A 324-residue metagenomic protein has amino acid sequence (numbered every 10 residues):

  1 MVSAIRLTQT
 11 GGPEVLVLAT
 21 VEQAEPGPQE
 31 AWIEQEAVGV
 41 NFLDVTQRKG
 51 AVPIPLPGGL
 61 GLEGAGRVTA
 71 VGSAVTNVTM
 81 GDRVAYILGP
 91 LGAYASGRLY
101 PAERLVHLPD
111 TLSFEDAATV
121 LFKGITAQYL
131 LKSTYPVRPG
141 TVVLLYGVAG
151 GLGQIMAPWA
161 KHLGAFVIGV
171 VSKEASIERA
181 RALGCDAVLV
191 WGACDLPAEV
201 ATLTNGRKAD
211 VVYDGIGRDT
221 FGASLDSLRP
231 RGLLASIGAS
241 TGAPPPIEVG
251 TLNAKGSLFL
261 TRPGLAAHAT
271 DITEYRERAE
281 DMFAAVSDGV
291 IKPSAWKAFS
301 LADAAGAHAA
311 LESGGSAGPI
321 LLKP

Functional and structural regions predicted by a protein language model:
E22-V40, K49-G92: Glycine-rich beta-strand-centered segment in the early N-terminal region that forms part of a ligand/cofactor-binding
A37, T46, V84-A149: NAD(P)H dinucleotide-binding glycine-rich loop of Rossmann-like/cofactor-binding domains, especially the beta1-alpha1
V78-T79, V137, L228: Short, well-ordered loop/turn sites that connect or cap secondary structure elements
R83, V142, F166, G232-L233 (+1 more regions): Short glycine-centered segments of the SAM/dcSAM-binding site in methyltransferase folds
L145, K161-T220, D271, Y275: Adenosine-nucleotide cofactor-binding segment
L152: Hydrophobic/small residue at the entry helix of a nucleotide-binding pocket
V171, D219-V290, P324: Glycine-rich phosphate-binding loop and adjacent beta-alpha segment of Rossmann(oid) nucleotide-cofactor-binding
T273-P324: C-terminal hydrophobic helical "lid"/dimerization subdomain of Rossmann-like NAD(P)H-dependent oxidoreductases
